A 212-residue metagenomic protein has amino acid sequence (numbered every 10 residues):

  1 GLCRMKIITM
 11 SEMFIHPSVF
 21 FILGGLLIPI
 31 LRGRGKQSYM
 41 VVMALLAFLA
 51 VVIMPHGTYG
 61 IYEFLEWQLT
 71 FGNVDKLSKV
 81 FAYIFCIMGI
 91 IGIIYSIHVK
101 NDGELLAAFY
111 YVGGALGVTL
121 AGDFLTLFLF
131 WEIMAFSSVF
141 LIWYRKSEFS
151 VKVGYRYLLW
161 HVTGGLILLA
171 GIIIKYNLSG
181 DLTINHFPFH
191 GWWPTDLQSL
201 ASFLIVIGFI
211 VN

Functional and structural regions predicted by a protein language model:
L2, K6-L106, D181-H186: Transmembrane helix-loop-helix hairpins at membrane boundaries of multipass inner-membrane proteins
T9-F20, V74-F85, F124-S137, Q198-F209: Structural signature of hydrophobic alpha-helical transmembrane segments
F14, E104, K146, P194 (+1 more regions): Alpha-helix capping and helix-loop boundary segments enriched in small/acidic/polar residues
I22, C86-G89, I93, Y111 (+5 more regions): Hydrophobic alpha-helical segments
L23, L27, V80, I84 (+7 more regions): Residues within alpha-helical transmembrane segments of multi-pass membrane proteins, especially transporters, ion
P29, I94-K100, V139-E148, V206-I207: Helix-loop junctions at the membrane interface of multi-pass solute transporters
E63-E66, V153, L200-N212: Short helix-boundary/re-entrant hairpin motifs in multi-pass inner-membrane proteins
L106-Y110, G114-P194: Alpha-helical multi-pass transmembrane bundles of energy-transducing inner-membrane proteins
